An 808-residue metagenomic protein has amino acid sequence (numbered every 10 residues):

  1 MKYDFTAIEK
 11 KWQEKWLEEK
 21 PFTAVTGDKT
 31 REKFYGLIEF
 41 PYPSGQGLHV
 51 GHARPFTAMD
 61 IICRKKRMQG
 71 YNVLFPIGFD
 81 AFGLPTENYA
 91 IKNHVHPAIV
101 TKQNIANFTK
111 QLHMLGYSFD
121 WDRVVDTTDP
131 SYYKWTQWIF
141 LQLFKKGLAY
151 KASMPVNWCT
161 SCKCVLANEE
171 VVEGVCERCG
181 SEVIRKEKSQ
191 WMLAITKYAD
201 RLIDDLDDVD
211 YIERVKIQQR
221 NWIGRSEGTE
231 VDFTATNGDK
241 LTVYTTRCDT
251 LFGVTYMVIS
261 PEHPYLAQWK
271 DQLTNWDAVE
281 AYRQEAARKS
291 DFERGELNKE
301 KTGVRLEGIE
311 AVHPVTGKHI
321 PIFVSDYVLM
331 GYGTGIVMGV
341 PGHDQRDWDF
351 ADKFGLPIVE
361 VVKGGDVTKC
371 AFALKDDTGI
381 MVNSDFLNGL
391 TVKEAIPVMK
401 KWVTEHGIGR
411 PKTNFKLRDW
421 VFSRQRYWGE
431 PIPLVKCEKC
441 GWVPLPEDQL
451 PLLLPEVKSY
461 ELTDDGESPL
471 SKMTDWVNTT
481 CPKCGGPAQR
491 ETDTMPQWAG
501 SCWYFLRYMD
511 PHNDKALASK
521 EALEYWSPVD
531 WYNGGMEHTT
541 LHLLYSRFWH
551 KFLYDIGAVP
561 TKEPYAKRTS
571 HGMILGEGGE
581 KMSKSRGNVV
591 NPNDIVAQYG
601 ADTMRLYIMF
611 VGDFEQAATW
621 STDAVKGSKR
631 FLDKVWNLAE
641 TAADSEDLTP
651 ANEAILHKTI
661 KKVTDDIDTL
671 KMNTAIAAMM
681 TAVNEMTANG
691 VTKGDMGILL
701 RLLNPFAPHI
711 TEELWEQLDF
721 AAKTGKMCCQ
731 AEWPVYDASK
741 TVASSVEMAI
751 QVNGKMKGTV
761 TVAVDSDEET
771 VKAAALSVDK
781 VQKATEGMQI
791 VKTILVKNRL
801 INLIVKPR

Functional and structural regions predicted by a protein language model:
M1-L37, R67-P76, V100-N107, E280-V324 (+1 more regions): Conserved oxyanion/phosphate-binding beta-strand-loop segments in alpha/beta enzyme cores
K2, K15-E19, K92-D249, I336-E456 (+7 more regions): Residue patterns forming the tRNA-binding/recognition surfaces of aminoacyl-tRNA synthetases and related DALR
Y3-Q13, V50, T136-K363, E467-P469 (+5 more regions): NTP-handling and nucleic-acid-processing catalytic cores
V25-V95, V124-I139, T245-T246, H313-F350 (+1 more regions): N-terminal catalytic cores of NTP/NDP-binding nucleotidyl/phosphoryl-transfer enzymes
E39-L48, D120-V125, L329-V337, M381-D385 (+9 more regions): Glycine- and acidic
R64-N72, K92-A98, K110, M114-S118 (+20 more regions): Secondary-structure transition/capping motifs at alpha-helix termini and the adjoining loop/turn into the next element
D80, K145-C159, P411-C440, Q497 (+5 more regions): Helix-rich, typically C-terminal accessory recognition domains appended to large enzymatic cores
I309-Y332, V361, V477-Q616: Alpha-helical recognition segments enriched in aromatics with Gly/Pro capping that present substrate-recognition
